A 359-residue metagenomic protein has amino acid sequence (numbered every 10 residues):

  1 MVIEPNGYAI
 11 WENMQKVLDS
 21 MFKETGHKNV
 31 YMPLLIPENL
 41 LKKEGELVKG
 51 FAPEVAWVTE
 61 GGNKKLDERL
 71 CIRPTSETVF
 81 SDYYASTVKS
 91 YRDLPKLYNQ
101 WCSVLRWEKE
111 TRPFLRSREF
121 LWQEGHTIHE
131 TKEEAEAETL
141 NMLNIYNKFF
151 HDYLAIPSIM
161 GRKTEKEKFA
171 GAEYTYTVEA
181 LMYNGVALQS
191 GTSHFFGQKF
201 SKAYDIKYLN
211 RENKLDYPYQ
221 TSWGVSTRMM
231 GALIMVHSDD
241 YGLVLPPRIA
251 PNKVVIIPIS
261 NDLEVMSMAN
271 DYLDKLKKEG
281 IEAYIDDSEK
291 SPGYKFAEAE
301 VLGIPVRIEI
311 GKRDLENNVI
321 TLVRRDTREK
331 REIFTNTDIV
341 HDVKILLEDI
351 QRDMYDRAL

Functional and structural regions predicted by a protein language model:
M1-L359: NTP/phosphate- and nucleic-acid-binding module
